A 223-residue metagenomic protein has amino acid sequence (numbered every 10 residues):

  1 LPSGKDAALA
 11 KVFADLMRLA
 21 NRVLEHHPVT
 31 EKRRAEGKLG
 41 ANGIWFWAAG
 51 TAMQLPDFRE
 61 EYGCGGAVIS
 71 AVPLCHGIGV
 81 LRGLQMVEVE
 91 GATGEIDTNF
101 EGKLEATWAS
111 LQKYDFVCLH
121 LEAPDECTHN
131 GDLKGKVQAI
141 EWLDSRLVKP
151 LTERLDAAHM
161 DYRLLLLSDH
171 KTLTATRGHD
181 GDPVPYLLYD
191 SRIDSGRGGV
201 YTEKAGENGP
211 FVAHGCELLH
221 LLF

Functional and structural regions predicted by a protein language model:
L1-F223: Feature captures the catalytic ectodomains and active-site-proximal regions of enzymes that hydrolyze or transfer
